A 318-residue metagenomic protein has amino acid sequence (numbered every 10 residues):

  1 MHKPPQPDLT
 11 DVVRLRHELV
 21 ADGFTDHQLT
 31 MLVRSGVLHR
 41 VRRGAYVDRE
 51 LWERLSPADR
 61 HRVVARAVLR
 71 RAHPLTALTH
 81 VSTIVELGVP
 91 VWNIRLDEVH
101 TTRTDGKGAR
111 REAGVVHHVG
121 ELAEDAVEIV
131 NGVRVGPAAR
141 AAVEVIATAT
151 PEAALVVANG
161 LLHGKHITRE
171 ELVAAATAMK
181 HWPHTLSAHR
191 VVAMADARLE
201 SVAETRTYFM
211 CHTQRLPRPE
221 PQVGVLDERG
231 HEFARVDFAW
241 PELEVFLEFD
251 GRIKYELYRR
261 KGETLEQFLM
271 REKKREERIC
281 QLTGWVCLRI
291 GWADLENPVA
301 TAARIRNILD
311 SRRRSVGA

Functional and structural regions predicted by a protein language model:
M1-H184, E220, D310-A318: Short gly/ser-rich loop at a beta-strand->alpha-helix junction or flexible surface loop bordering the NTP-binding
P5, T10, G23, L162-A318: Surface segments flanking catalytic/ligand-binding clefts of nucleic-acid enzymes
